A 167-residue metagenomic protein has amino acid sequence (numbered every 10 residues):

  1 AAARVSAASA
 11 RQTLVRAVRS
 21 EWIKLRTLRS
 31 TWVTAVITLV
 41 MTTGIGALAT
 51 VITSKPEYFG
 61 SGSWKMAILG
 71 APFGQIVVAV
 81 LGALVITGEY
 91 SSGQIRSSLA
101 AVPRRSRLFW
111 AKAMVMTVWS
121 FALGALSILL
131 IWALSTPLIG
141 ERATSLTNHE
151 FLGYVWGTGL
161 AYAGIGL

Functional and structural regions predicted by a protein language model:
A1-R11, T31, A35-G82, F109-L167: Secretory targeting signals
L14-R26: A short amphipathic helical element positioned immediately N-terminal to and/or at the very start of a transmembrane
V18, A79, S91-S92, N148: N-terminal alpha-helical segment
S20-I23, I37, G88, A111: Residue-level micro-sites within transmembrane alpha helices that shape and flank functional polar/acidic positions
I23, S30, R104-S106: Alpha-helical hydrophobic packing sites
L25-R26, Y90, L99, L138: Hydrophobic residues in alpha-helical segments
G60, V80-A101, R105-S106, A113: Transmembrane helix boundary and interhelical loop/hinge segments in multi-pass membrane proteins
